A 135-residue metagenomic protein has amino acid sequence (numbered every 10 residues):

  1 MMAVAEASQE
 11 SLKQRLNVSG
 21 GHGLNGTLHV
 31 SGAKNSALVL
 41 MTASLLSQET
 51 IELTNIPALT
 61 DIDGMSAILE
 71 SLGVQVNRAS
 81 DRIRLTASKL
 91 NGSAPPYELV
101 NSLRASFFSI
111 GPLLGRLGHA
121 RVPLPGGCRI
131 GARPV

Functional and structural regions predicted by a protein language model:
M1-V135: Structural preference for solvent-exposed beta-strand-turn elements and adjacent flexible terminal/loop segments within
